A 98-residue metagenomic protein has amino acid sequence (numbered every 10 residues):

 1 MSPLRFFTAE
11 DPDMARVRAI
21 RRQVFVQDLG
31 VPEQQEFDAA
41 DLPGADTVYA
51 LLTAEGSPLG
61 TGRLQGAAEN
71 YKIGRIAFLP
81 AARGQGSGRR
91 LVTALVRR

Functional and structural regions predicted by a protein language model:
M1-D41, L51-A54: Short amphipathic alpha-helix that is part of the acyltransferase structural core
S2, V48, G60: Change "...and in nucleic-acid phosphodiester-cleaving endonucleases..." to "...and in nucleic-acid processing enzymes
D11-P12, A67, A81: Short, surface-exposed acidic/glycine-rich loop or hinge patches that mediate macromolecular interfaces
D28, P58, K72, G84-G86: Short glycine/serine/threonine-biased micro-segments
G44-D46: Short, small/polar residue-rich loop motifs at catalytic or cofactor-binding pockets
L51, S57-Q65, N70-A77: Conserved beta-strand in the GNAT
F78, G84-R97: Conserved acetyl-CoA-binding loop-helix of GNAT-fold acetyltransferases
